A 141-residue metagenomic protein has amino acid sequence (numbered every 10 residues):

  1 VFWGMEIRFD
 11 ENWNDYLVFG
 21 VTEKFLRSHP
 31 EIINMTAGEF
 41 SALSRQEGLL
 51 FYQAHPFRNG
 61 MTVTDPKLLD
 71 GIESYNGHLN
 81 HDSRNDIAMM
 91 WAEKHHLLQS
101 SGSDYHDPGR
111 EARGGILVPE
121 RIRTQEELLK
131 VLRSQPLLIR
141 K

Functional and structural regions predicted by a protein language model:
V1-E11: Mid-domain alpha/beta scaffold segments of enzyme catalytic cores
M5-E6, G38-F40, R58-N59: Short secondary-structure capping micro-motifs at structural edges
F9-F25, F57-K141: Charged catalytic cores and adjacent phosphate/nucleic-acid-binding surfaces used for phosphate/nucleic-acid chemistry
Y16-G48: Binuclear metal-dependent hydrolase catalytic cores centered on His/Asp/Glu-rich metal-binding motifs
G48-F51, P56: Substrate-recognition element of Asp-dependent hydrolases with the DxDx(T/V) motif
